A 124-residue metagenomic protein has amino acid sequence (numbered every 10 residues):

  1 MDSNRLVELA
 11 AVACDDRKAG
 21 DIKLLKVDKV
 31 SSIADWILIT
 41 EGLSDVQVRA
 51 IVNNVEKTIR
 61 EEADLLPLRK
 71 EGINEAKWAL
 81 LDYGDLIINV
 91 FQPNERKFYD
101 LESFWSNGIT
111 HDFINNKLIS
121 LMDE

Functional and structural regions predicted by a protein language model:
M1-L24, D28, V46-N53, L65 (+3 more regions): Long, contiguous binding/interaction regions
K29-I33: Short, flexible turn/loop "capping" segments at secondary-structure junctions
D35-I37: Catalytic metal-binding acidic patch
I39-E41: Short hydrophobic/aromatic beta-strand micro-patches that form the beta-sheet surface supporting nucleotide- or nucleic
K57-E62: Short helix-loop-beta junction
